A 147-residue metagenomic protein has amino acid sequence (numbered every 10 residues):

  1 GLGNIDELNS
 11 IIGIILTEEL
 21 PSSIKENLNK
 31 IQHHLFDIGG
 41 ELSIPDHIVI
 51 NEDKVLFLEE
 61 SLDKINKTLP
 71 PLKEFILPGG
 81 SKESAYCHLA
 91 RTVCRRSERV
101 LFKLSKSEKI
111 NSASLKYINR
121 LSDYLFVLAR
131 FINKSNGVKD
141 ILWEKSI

Functional and structural regions predicted by a protein language model:
G1-I147: Phosphate/pyrophosphate-binding loop motifs in nucleotide- or prenyl diphosphate-using proteins
